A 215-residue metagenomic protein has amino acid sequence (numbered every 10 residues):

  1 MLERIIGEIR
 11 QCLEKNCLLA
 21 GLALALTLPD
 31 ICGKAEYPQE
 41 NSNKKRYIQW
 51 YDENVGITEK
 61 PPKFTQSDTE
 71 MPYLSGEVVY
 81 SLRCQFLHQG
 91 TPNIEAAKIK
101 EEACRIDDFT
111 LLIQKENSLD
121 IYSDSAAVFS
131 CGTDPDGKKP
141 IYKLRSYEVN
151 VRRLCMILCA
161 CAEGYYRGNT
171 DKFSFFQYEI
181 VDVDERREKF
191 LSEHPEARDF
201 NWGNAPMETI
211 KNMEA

Functional and structural regions predicted by a protein language model:
M1-W50, Y73-L74, V78, H88-A96: Amphipathic alpha-helical interface elements
I9, Y47-N54, V151-L154, L158-A162 (+3 more regions): Generic structural signal of hydrophobic/aromatic residues within well-ordered alpha-helices of folded domains
P38-S42, I57-F64, L111-L119, E185-F200: Short, charged low-complexity intrinsically disordered segments located at boundaries of structured domains
D52-E179: Long, charged low-complexity segments
R167-A215: Charged phosphate-binding loop/patch that engages nucleotide di/tri-phosphates or the phosphate backbone of nucleic
